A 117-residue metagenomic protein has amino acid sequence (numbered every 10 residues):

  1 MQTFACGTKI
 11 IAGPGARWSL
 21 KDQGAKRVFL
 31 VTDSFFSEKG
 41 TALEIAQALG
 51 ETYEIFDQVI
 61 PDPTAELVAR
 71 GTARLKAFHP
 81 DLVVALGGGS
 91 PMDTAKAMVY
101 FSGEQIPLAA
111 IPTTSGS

Functional and structural regions predicted by a protein language model:
M1-L82: ATP/NTP phosphate-donor binding region
E66-S117: Glycine/threonine-rich beta-strand-loop-alpha-helix active-site module that forms ligand/phosphate-binding
